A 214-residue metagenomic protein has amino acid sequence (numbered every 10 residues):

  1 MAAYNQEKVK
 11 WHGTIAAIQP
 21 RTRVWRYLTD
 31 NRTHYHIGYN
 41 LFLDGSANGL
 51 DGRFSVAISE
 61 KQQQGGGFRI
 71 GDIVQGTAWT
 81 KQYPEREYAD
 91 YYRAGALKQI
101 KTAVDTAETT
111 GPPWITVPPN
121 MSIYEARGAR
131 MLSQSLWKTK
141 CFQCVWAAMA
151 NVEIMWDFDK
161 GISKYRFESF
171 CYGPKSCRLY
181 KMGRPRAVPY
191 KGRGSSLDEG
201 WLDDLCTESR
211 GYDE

Functional and structural regions predicted by a protein language model:
A3-G38, C141-A147: Structural detector for short beta-strands of small beta-barrel domains
H12-I18, S55, Q75-T77, Y91: Conserved beta-strand residues within beta-sheet cores
Q19-T22, A47, K98: A generic structural motif
V24-V56, W156-K160, K164-Y172: OB-fold (S1/OB) nucleic-acid-binding surfaces
S55-S59, F142: Short, solvent-exposed interaction modules
S59-T77: Short nucleic-acid-contacting surface segments enriched for D/E, G, S/T with interspersed K/R
T77-V117: OB-fold/S1-family single-stranded nucleic acid-binding modules
T106-E214: Nucleic-acid-binding small beta-barrel platforms of the OB/S1 family and closely associated recruitment extensions
